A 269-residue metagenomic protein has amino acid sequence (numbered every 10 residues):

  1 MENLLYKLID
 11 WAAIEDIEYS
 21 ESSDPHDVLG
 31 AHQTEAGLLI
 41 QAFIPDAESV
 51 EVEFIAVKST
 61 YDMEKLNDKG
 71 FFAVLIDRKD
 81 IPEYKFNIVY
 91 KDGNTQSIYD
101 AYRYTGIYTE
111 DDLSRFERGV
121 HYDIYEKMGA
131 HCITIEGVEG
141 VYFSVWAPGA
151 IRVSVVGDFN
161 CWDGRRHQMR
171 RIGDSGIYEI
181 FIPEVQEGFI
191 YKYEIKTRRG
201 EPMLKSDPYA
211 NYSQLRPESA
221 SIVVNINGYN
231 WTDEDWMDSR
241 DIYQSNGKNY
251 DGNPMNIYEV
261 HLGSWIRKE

Functional and structural regions predicted by a protein language model:
M1-E35, Y61, L66-S144, I172-E259 (+1 more regions): The feature marks proteins involved in alpha-glucan
A36-L39, E48-V52, S59-M63: Active-site-flanking structural segment that lines cofactor/substrate pockets
F43-S49, I81, W146-V153: Short proline/glycine-enriched turn/loop motifs at strand-loop junctions of beta-rich domains
V50-V52, V153-V155, Y191: Short beta-strand elements bearing conserved aromatic residues within extracellular beta-rich modules
E53, V74, G164-R166, L204: Generic domain-boundary/flexible-linker signal
F54-T60, K91, D158-D163, R198: Change "in extracellular beta-sheet-rich domains … of secreted and cell-surface proteins" to "in beta-sheet-rich domains
I55-V57, D158-N160, M169, D207-Y212: Short Gly/aromatic-enriched secondary-structure transition segments
